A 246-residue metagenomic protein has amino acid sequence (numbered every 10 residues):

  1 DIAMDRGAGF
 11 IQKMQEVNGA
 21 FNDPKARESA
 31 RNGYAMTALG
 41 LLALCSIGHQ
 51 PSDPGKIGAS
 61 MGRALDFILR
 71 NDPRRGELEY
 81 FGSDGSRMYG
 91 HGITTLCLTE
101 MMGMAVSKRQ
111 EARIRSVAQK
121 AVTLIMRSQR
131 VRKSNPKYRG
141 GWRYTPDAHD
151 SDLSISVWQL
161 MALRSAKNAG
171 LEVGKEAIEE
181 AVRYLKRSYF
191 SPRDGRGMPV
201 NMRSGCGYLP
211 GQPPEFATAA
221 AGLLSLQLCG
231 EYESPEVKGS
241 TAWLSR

Functional and structural regions predicted by a protein language model:
D1-G9, V17-S60, P73-E179, R187-R246: An alpha-helical repeat/solenoid feature that recognizes helix-turn-helix modules
L65-I68: Patatin-like phospholipase
Y184: Active-site neighborhood of glycoside hydrolase catalytic domains
